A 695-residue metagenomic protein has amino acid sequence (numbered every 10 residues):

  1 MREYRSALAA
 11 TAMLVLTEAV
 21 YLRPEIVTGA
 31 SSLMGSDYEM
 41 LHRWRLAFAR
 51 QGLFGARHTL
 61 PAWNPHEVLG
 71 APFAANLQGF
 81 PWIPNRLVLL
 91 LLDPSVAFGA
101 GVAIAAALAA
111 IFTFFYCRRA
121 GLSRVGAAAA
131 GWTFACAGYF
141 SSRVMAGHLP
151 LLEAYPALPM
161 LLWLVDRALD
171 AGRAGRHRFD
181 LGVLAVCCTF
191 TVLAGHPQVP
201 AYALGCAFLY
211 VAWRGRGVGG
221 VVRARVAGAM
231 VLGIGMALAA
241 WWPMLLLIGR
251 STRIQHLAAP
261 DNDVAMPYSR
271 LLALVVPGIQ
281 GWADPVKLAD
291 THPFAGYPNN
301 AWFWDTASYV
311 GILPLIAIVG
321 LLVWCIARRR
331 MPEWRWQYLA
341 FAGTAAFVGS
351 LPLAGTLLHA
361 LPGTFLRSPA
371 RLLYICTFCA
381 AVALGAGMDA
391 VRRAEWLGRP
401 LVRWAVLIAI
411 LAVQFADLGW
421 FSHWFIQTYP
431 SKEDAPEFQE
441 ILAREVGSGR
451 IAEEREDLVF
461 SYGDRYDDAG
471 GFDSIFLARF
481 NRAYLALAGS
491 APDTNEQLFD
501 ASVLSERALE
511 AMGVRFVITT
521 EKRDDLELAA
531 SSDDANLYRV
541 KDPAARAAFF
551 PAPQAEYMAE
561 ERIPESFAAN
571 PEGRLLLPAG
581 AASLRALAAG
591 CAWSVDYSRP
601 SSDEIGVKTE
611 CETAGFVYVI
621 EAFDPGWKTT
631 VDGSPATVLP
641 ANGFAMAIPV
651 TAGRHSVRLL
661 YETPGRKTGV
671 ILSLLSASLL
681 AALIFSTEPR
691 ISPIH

Functional and structural regions predicted by a protein language model:
M1-R23, R225, M230, L401-I410 (+1 more regions): Start-transfer (signal-anchor) and selected internal transmembrane alpha helices of multi-pass inner/ER membrane
E3-R5, R216-V226, I318-T356, W396-L401 (+1 more regions): Membrane-interface helix-loop-helix junctions at transmembrane boundaries of multi-pass membrane enzymes, predominantly
A9-V15, G220-L245, L257-D261, L339-A346 (+1 more regions): Hydrophobic alpha-helical membrane-interfacial segments at the cytosolic entry of transmembrane helices
L14-T17, A107-A120, R124-G215, R225-M244 (+2 more regions): Membrane-embedded helix bundles of polyisoprenyl
V15-A110, W132-Y155, P159, P260-V310 (+5 more regions): Membrane-interface coil-to-helix junctions
F208, M230-I234, V382, M388-D417 (+1 more regions): Signature aromatic-anchored transmembrane alpha helix within multi-pass, membrane-resident enzymes that catalyze glycan
H256-N262, A412-A592, G606-K608, E612 (+1 more regions): Extracytoplasmic
R515, R523-D524, G573-I691: Active-site-proximal, structured, solvent-exposed surfaces of multi-pass membrane proteins that position macromolecular
